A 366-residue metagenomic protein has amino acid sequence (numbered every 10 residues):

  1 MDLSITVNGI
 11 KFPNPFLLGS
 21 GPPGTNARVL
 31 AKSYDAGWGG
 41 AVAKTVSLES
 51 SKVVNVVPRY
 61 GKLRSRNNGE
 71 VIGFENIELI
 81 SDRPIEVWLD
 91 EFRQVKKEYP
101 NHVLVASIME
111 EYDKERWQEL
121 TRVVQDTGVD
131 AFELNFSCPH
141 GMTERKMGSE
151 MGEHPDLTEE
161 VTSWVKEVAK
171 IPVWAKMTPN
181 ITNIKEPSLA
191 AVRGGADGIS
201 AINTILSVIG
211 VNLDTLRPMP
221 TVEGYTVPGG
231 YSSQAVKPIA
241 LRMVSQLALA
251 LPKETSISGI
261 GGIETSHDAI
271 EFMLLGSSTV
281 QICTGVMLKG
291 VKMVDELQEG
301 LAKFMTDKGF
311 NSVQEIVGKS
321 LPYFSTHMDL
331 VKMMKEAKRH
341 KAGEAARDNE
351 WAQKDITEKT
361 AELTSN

Functional and structural regions predicted by a protein language model:
M1-V105, M109-K114, Q118-E119, L297 (+1 more regions): N-terminal capping/small domains of soluble enzymes
A27, D82-L89, K114, P155 (+6 more regions): Electropositive phosphate-/nucleotide-binding environments in soluble metabolic enzymes
A31-A36, G40, E111-S258, H267-S277 (+1 more regions): Alpha/beta enzyme core
K44-V46, F136, N203, T284-G285: Short secondary-structure boundary segments
S50-N67, V208-P228, V286-F310: C-terminal helical cap(s) of enzyme catalytic domains, especially alpha/beta-barrels
G259-G262, Q281-C283, K289: Helical hairpin unit composed of two closely spaced alpha helices linked by a short loop
M273, M287-N366: C-terminal extensions of enzymes
